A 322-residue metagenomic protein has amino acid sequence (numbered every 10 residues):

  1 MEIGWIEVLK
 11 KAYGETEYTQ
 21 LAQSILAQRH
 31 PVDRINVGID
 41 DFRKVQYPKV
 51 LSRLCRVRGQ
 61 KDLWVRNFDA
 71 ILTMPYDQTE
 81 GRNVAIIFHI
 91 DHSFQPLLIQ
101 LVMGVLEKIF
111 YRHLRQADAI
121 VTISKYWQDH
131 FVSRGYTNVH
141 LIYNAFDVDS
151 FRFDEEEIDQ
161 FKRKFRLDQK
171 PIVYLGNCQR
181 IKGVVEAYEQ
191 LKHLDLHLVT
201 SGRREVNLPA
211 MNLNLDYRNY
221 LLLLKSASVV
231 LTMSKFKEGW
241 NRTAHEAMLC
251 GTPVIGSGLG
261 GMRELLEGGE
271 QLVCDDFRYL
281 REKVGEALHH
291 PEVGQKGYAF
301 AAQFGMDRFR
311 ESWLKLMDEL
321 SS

Functional and structural regions predicted by a protein language model:
E17, L21, L288-E319: A charged, aromatic-enriched C-terminal amphipathic alpha-helix characteristic of glycosyltransferases across folds
L63-V65, Y76-L97, V121: Active-site proximal beta-strand in glycosyltransferases
L101-I120: Membrane-proximal helix-turn-helix segments that form the acceptor-binding/catalytic region of lipid-linked
Y126, A145: Carbohydrate-associated surface elements
F146-R163, D168: Acidic anion/phosphate-binding donor-loop and adjacent secondary structure in glycosyltransferase catalytic cores
R166-K182, Y188-H193: Conserved donor-binding/catalytic core segment of Leloir-type glycosyltransferases
K225-G239, T252: Acidic donor-binding loop of glycosyltransferase active sites
G268-R278, G285-P291: Conserved acidic donor-binding segment of nucleotide-sugar-dependent glycosyltransferases
